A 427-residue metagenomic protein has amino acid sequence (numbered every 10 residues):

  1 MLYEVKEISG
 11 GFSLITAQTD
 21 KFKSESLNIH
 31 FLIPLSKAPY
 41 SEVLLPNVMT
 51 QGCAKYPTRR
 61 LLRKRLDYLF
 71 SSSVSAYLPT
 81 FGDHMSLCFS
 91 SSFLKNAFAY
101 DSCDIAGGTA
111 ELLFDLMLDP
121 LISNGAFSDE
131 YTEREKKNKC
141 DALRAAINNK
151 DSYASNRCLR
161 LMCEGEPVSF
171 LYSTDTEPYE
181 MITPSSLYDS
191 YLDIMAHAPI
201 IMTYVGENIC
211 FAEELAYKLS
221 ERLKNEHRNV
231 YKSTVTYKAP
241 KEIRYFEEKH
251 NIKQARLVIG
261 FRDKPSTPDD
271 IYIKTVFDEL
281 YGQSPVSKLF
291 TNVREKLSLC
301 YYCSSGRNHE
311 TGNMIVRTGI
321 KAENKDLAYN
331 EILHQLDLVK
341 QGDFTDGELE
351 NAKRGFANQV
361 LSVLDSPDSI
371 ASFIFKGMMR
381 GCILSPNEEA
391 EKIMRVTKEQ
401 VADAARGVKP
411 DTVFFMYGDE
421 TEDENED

Functional and structural regions predicted by a protein language model:
M1-L69, D175, M181, Y188-N292 (+3 more regions): His/Glu-rich zincin catalytic helix
I15, K23-L35, Y40-S41, R60-D115 (+6 more regions): M16 family metallopeptidases and their MPP-like homologs
G52-K55, N96-Y100, D119-S128: Short, polar/flexible loop-turn hinges at active-site or ligand-entry regions and domain interfaces
L78-F81, L187-A196, S304-N308, A402-R406: Short, flexible, solvent-exposed loop/turn segments with mixed acidic/basic and small polar residues
D119-S123, R228-Y231, F344-G347: Flexible helix-coil linker/hinge segments at domain or subdomain boundaries
D129-D193: Compact, aliphatic and Gly/Pro-tolerant "microcore" segments centered on a short helix or tight beta-hairpin and their
C140-I147, E242-R256, A357-D368: Short, low-order "capping/linker" segments at domain edges
